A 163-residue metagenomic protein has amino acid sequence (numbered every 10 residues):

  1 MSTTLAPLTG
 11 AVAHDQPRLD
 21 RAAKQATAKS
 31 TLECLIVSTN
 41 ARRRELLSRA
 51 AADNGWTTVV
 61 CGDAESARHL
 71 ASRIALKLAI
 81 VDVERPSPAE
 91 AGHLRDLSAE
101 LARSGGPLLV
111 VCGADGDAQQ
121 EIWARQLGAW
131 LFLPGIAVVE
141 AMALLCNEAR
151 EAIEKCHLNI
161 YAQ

Functional and structural regions predicted by a protein language model:
M1-A50, A143-Q163: Non-catalytic signal-transmission and effector/linker regions of two-component phosphorelay proteins
N40-R44, E65, D82-A89, D115-A118 (+1 more regions): Short acidic, S/G/P-rich loop/turn micro-motifs used as interaction or catalytic elements
R49-A51, L70, W123: Alpha-helical interaction/dimerization surfaces of two-component signaling modules
G55-D63: Short hydrophobic/Thr-rich beta-strand motif most characteristic of the beta2 strand and flanking loop of CheY-like
G62-L78: Acidic, metal-coordinating helix/loop segments flanking the phosphotransfer/catalytic sites of two-component signaling
K77-S104: Conserved phosphotransfer microenvironments
G105-G116: A short, hydrophobic beta-strand element within the central beta-sheet of small alpha/beta folds
D115-L131: Alpha4 helix (beta4-alpha4-beta5 surface) of REC/receiver domains from two-component response regulators
